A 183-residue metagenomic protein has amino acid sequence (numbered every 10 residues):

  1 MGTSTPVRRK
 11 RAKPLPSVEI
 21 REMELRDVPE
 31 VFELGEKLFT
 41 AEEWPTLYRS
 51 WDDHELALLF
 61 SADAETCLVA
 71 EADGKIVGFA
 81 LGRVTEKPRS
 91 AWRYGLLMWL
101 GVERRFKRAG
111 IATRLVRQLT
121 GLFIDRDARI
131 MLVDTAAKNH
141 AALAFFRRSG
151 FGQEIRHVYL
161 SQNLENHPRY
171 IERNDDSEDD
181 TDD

Functional and structural regions predicted by a protein language model:
M1-R26, N166-D183: Conserved N-terminal entry element of GNAT/NAT acetyltransferase domains
L25, F32-L58: Conserved GNAT-fold acetyl-CoA-binding loop/helix
A57-V69, L96: A short helix-loop-beta-strand connector motif used in the catalytic cores of GNAT acetyltransferases and, in some
V69, K75-V84, L96, G101: Conserved beta-strand in the GNAT
T85-L97, K107, E154-H157: A conserved beta-turn-beta hairpin within the catalytic core of GNAT-like acetyltransferases that forms part
V102, R108-G121, A144, R148: Conserved acetyl-CoA-binding loop-helix of GNAT-fold acetyltransferases
V116, F123-T135: Conserved GNAT acetyl-CoA-binding A-motif
V133-L143, S161-L164: Conserved beta-strand-loop-alpha-helix junction that forms the acyl-donor binding cleft
